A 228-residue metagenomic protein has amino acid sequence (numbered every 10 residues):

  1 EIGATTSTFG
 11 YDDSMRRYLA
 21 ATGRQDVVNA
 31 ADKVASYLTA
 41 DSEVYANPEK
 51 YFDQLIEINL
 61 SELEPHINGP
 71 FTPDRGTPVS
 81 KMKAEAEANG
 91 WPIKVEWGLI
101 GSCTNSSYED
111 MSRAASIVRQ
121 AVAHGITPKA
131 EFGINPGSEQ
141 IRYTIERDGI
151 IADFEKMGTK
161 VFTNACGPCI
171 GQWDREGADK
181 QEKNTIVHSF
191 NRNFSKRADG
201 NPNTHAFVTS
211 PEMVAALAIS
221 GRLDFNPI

Functional and structural regions predicted by a protein language model:
E1-I228: Fe-S-dependent hydro-lyases/dehydratases of central metabolism
